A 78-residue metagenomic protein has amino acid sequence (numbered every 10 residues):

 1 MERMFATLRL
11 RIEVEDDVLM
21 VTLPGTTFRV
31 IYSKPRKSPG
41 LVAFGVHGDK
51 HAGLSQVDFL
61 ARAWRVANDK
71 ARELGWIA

Functional and structural regions predicted by a protein language model:
M1-M20: Negatively charged, low-complexity tracts enriched in Asp/Glu with abundant Ser/Thr
D17-H47: A short, structured beta-strand/loop element
V42-A78: Mixed-charge, Lys/Arg-enriched low-complexity segments
